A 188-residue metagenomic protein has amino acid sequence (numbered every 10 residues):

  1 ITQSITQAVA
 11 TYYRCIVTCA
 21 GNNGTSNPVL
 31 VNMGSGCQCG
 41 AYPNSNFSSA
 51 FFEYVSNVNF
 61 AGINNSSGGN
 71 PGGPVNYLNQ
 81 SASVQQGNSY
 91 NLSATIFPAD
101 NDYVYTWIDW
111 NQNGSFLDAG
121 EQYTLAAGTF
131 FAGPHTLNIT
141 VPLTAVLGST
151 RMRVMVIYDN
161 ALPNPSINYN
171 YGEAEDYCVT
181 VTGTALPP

Functional and structural regions predicted by a protein language model:
I1-C37: Ser/Thr/Pro/Gly-rich low-complexity disordered regions
G34-P188: A broad "non-catalytic interaction surface" signal
